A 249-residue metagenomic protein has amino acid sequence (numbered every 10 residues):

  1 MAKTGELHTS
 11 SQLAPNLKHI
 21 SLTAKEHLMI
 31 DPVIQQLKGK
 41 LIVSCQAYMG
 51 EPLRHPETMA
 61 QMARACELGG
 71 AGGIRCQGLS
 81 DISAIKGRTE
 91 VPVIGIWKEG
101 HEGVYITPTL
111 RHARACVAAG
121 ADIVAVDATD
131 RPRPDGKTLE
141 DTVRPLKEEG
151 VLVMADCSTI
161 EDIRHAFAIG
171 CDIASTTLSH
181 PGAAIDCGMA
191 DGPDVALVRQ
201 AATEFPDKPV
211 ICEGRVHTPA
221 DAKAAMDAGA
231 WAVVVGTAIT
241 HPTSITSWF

Functional and structural regions predicted by a protein language model:
T4-L7, L17, E26-I30, Y48 (+2 more regions): Alpha/beta catalytic cores of nucleotide-metabolism and tRNA/nucleoside-modifying enzymes
S10-S11, S21: Serine residues within intrinsically disordered or low-complexity segments
E26-R111, A115-A118, E161, A166-A168: Conserved N-terminal beta1-alpha1 strand-loop-helix module at the mouth
K38-L41, T89-H101, L146-A155, E204-E213: Short beta-strand/loop segments at the ligand-binding rim of alpha/beta enzyme cores
V43-A47, G78, G95-W97, A128 (+4 more regions): A cross-domain feature marking catalytic cores of carbohydrate-active enzymes and several ubiquitous metabolic/repair
Q46, A119-R133, A174-D186, A228-W248: Glycine-rich phosphate-binding active-site loops on the catalytic face of alpha/beta enzymes
L53-H55, R75-V91, V104-T109, A128-L146 (+4 more regions): Active-site-adjacent beta->alpha loops and helix N-cap segments on the catalytic face of soluble alpha/beta enzymes
